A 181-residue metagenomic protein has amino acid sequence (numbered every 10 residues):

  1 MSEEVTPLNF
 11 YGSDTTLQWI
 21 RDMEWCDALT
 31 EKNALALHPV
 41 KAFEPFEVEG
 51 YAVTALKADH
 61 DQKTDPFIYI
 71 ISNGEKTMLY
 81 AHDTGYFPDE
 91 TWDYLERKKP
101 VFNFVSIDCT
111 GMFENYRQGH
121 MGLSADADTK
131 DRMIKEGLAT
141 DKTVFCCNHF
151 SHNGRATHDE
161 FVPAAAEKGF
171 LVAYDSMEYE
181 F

Functional and structural regions predicted by a protein language model:
M1-E31: Active-site HxH/HxHxD metal-binding segment of metal-dependent hydrolases
V5-N9, T77-M78, V144: Short active-site oxyanion
T6, N33, Y51, P100: Structured loop/turn residues at beta-strand edges in well-structured enzyme cores
T15-R21, N153-H158, E180: Short, charged/polar "capping" segments at the starts of alpha-helices and the immediately preceding loops
D27-K32, F46, P163-A165: Short, conserved catalytic or adaptor-binding loops enriched in Gly and charged residues
A34-L37, A52-T54, A165-V172: Active-site regions of enzymes building and remodeling cell-envelope glycoconjugates
H38-R97, M177-F181: Core dinuclear metal-dependent hydrolase active-site scaffold
G85-M177: Cap/insert and terminal regions of metallo-dependent hydrolase folds
